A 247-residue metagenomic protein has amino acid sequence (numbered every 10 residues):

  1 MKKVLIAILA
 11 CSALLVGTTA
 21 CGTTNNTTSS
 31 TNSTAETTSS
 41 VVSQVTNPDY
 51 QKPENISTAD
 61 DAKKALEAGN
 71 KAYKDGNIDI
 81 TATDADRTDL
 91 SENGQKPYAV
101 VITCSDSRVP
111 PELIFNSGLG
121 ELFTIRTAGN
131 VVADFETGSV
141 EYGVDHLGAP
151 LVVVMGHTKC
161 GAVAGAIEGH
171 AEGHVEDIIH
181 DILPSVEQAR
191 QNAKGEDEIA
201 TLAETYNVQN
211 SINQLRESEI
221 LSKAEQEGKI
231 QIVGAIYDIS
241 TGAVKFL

Functional and structural regions predicted by a protein language model:
M1-V4: Positively charged n-region of N-terminal signal peptides that target proteins for export
A7-I8, C160: Acidic, metal-coordinating catalytic cores used for nucleic-acid/nucleotide bond scission and strand-transfer chemistry
I8-L9, G76: A periodicity- and composition-biased signal for non-globular, repetitive helical segments
L9-L15: Hydrophobic helical h-region of N-terminal Sec-dependent signal peptides in bacterial secretory/periplasmic proteins
L15, F115-G118, Q188-A189: Short amphipathic alpha-helical segments, especially helix-boundary/capping motifs
V16-A20: C-terminal motif of bacterial Sec signal peptides marking the signal peptidase cleavage site
G22, N26-G94, G120, G129-G138 (+2 more regions): Divalent-metal-activated hydrolytic enzyme cores
Q95-V163: Small-residue-enriched, tightly packed secondary-structure blocks
